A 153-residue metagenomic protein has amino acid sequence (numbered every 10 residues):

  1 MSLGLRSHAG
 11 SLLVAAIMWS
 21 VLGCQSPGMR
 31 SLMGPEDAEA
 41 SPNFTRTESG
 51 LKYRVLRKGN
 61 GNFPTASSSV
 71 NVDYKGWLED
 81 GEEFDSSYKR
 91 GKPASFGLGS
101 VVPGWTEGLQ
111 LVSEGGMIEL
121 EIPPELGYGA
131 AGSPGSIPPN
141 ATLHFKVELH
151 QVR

Functional and structural regions predicted by a protein language model:
S2-R153: Cross-family detector of peptidyl-prolyl cis-trans isomerase
